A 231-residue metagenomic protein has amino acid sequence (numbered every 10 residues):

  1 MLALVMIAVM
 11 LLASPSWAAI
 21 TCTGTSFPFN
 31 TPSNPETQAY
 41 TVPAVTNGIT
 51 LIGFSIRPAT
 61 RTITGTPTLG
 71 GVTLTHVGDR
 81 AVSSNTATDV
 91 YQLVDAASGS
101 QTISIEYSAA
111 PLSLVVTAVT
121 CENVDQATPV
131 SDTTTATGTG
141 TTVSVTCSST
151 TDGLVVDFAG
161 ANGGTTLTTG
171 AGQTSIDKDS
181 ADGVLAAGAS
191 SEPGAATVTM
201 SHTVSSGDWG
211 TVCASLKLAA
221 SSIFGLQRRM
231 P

Functional and structural regions predicted by a protein language model:
M1-A18: Sec-dependent, cleavable N-terminal signal peptides
W17-P231: Primarily extracytoplasmic/secreted proteins and surface-exposed domains characterized by disulfide-bonded cysteine
